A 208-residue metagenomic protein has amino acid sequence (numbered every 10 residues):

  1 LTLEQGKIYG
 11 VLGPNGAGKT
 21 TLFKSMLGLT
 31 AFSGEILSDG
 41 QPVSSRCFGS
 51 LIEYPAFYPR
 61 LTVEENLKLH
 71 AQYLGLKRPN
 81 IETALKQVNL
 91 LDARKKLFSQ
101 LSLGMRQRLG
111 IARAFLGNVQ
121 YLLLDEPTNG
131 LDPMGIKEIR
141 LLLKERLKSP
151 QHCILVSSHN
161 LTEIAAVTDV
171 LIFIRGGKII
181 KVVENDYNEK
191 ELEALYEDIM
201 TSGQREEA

Functional and structural regions predicted by a protein language model:
L12-P14: The feature captures the beta-strand-to-loop junction immediately N-terminal to the Walker
A31-R46, K181: Conserved ABC transporter NBD signature motif
K68, Q72, R78-A93: Conserved ABC ATPase "signature" region
L122-E126: Catalytic Walker B motif of ABC-type/P-loop ATPase nucleotide-binding domains
P133-G135: Helix N-cap at the start of a conserved alpha-helix in ABC-type nucleotide-binding domains
K137-S149: Helical segment within the ABC ATPase nucleotide-binding domain
